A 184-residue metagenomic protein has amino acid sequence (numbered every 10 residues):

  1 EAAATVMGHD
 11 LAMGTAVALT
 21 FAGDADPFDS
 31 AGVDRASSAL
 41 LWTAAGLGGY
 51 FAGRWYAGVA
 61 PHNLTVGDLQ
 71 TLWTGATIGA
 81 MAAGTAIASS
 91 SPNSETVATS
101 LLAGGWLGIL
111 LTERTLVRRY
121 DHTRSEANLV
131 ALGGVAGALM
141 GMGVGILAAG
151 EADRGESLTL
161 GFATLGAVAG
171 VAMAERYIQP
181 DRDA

Functional and structural regions predicted by a protein language model:
E1-A184: Hydrophobic alpha-helical membrane segments
